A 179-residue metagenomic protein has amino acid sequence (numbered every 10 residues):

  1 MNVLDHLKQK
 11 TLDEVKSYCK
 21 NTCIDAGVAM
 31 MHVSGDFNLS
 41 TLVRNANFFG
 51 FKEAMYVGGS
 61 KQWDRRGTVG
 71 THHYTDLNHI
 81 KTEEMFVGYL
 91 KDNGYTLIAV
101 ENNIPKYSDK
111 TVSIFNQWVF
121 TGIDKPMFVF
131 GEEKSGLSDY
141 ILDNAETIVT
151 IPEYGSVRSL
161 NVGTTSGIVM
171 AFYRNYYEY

Functional and structural regions predicted by a protein language model:
M1-Y179: Post-transcriptional modification and biogenesis factors for structured RNAs of the translation apparatus
